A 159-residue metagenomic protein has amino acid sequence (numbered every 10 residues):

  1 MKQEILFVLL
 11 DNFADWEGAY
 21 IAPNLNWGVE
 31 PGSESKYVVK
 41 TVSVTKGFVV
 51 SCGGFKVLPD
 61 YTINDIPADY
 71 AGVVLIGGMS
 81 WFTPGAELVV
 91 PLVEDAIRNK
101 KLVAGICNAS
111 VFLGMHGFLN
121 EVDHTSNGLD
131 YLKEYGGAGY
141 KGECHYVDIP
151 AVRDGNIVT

Functional and structural regions predicted by a protein language model:
K2-A14, Y20, W27-T45, D60-A104 (+1 more regions): Active-site-adjacent pocket-lining segments in enzyme domains
G54: A detector of single, family-specific signature residues that are central to catalytic or substrate-handling motifs
